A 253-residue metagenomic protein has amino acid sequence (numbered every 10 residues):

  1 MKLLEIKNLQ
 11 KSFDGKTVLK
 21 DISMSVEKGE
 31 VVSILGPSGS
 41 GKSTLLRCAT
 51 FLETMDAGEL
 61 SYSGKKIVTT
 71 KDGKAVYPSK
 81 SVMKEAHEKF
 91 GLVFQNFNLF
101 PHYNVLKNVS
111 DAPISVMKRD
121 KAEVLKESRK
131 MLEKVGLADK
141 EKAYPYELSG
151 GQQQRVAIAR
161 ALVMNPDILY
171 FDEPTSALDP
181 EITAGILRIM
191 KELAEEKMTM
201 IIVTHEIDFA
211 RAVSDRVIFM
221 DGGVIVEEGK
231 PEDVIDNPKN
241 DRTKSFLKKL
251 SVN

Functional and structural regions predicted by a protein language model:
G58-D72: Conserved ABC transporter NBD signature motif
Y144-L148, Q152: Conserved ABC ATPase signature
V163-D167: A short, proline-enriched helix->beta-strand linker immediately N-terminal to the Walker B motif in ABC-type P-loop
L169-D172: Catalytic Walker B motif of ABC-type/P-loop ATPase nucleotide-binding domains
E228-G229: ABC ATPase "signature
